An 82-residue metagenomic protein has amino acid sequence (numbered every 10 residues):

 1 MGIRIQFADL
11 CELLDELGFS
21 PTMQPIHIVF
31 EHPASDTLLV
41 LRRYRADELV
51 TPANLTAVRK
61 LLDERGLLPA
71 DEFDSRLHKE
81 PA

Functional and structural regions predicted by a protein language model:
M1-P21: Polyanion-binding surface elements
F7-D9, R45, L62: Sequence-pattern detector for short linear motifs and compositional/periodic biases rather than a specific fold
G18-A53: A short, structured beta-strand/loop element
P52-A82: C-terminal structural segments of small proteins and small subunits
